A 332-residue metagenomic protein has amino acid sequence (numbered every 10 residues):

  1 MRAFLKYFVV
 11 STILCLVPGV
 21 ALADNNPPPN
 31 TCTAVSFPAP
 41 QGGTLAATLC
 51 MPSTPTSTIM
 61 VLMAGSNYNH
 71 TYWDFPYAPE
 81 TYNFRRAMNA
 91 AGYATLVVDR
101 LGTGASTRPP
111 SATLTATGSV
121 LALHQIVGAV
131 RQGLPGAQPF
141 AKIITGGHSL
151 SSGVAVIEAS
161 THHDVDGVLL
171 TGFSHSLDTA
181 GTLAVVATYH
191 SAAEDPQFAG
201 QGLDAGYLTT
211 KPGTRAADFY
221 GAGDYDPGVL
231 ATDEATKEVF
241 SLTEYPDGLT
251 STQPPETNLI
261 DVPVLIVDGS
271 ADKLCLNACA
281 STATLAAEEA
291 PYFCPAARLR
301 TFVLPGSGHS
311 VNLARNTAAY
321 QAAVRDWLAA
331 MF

Functional and structural regions predicted by a protein language model:
N25-P55: N-terminal cap/lid segment of alpha/beta-hydrolase-fold proteins
T54-Y93: Short, surface-exposed "cap/lid" segments of acyl-processing enzymes
T71, V98-L114, H309-S310: Glycine-rich "HGGG/HGxG" loop immediately N-terminal to the catalytic nucleophile of the alpha/beta-hydrolase
T113-G136: Alpha/beta-hydrolase active-site loop
A141-L177: Conserved hydrolase catalytic core segment
L183-T282: Alpha/beta-hydrolase
S270-L304: Conserved loop-alpha-helix segment in the C-terminal half of the alpha/beta-hydrolase fold that carries the catalytic
A297-F332: Catalytic active-site module of serine/aspartate enzymes centered on a nucleophile-bearing elbow/loop
